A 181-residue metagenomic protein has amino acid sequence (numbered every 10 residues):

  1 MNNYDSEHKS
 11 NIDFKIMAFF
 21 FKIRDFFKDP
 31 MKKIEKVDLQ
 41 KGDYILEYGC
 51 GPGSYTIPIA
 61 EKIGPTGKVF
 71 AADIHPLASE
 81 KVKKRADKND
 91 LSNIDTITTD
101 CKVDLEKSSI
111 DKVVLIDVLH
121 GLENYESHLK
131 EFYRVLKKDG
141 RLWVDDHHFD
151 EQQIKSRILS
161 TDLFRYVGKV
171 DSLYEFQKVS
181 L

Functional and structural regions predicted by a protein language model:
R24-D43: Conserved alpha-helix/loop element of class I SAM-dependent methyltransferases that forms part of the SAM/SAH-binding
A60, E126-R141: A short glycine-rich, Lys/Arg-flanked "PGG" loop and its adjoining helix->strand segment in the class I
H75: Conserved SAM/SAH-binding beta-strand->alpha-helix loop
D90-C101: Conserved SAM-binding strand-loop segment of SAM-dependent methyltransferases
K102-V113: A short acidic, Gly/Pro-enriched loop at the edge of an enzyme's catalytic core that lines a small-molecule cofactor
D111-Y125: A short SAM/SAH-binding and catalytic strip from SAM-dependent methyltransferases
D162-L181: Core SAM-dependent methyltransferase catalytic element
